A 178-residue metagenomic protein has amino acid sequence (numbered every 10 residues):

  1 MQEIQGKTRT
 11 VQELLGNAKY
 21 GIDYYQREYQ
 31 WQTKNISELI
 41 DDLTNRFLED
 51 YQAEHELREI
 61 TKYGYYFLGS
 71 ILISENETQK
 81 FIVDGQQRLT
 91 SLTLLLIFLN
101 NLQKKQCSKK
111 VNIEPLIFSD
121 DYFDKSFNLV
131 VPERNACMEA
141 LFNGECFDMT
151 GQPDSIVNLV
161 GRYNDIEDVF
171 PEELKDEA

Functional and structural regions predicted by a protein language model:
Q2-A178: Glycine- and hydrophobic-rich flexible loops that cap the catalytic core of alpha/beta enzyme folds
